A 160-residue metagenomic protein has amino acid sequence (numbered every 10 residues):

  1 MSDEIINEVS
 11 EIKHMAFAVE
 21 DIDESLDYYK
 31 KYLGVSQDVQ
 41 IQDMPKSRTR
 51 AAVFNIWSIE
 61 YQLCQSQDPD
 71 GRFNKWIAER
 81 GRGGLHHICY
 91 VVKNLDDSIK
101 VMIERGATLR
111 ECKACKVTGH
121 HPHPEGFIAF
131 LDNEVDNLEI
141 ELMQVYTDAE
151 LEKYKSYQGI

Functional and structural regions predicted by a protein language model:
S2-I5, A52-V53, I99-I160: Vicinal oxygen chelate
S2-N7, K75-G81: Short, flexible, solvent-exposed loop/turn segments with mixed acidic/basic and small polar residues
S2-R50, I56-S58: Long, hydrophobic N-terminal alpha-helical segment
I12-E20, A52-W57, W76-L95, D132: Vicinal oxygen chelate
A16-F17, Q62-S66, C89, K100-V101 (+1 more regions): A structural feature that tracks compact, well-ordered secondary-structure segments with a strong bias toward
E20-I41, G81-R82, K93-C115, E152-K153: Extended intrinsically disordered, low-complexity coil regions enriched in Ser, Thr, Gly, Ala and often Pro
Q40, D70-K75: A short, acidic/glycine-rich surface segment
W57-Y61, D68-D70, L95: Short, charged/polar surface micro-motifs in flexible loops or helix N-caps
